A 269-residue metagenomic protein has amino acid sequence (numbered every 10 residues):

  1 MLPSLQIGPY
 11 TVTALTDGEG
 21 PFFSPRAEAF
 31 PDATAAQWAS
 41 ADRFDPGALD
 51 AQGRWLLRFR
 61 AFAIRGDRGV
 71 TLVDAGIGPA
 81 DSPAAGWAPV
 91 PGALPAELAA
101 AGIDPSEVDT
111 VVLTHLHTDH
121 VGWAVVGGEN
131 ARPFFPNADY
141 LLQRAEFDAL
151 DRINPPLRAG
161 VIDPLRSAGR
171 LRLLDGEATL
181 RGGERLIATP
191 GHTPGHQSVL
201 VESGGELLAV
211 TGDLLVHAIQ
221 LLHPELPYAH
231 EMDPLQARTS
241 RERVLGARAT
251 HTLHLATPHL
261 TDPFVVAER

Functional and structural regions predicted by a protein language model:
L2-A100, S198-G212, H217: Conserved beta-strand hairpin/beta-sheet module of binuclear metal-dependent hydrolase folds, prominently
G47-Q52, E129, L186-I187: Short, P/G- and charge-enriched loop/turn segments at secondary-structure junctions
T71-V73, V112, Y140, L208-V210 (+1 more regions): Residue-level marker for buried hydrophobic side chains located in beta-strands that build the well-ordered beta-sheet
D74, H115, H192: Conserved G/P- and acidic residue-centered "switch" motifs that form tight phosphate/ATP-binding loops in soluble
G78-P79, E146-A149, I153, P164 (+3 more regions): Metallo-beta-lactamase
A84-A85, V121-A131, A267-E268: Metal-dependent catalytic neighborhoods of phosphoester/phosphodiester hydrolases
V90-I103, E107, V125, F134-A188 (+1 more regions): Metallo-beta-lactamase
V108-D119: Metallo-beta-lactamase
